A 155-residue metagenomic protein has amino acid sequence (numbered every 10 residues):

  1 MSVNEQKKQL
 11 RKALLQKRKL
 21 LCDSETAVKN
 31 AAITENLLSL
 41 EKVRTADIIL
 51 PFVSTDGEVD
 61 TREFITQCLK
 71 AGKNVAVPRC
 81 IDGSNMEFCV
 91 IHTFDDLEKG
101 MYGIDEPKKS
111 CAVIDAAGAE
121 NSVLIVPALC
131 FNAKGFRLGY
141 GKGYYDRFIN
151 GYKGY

Functional and structural regions predicted by a protein language model:
S2-E120: N-terminal active-site beta-alpha-beta segment that forms phosphate/nucleotide-binding and substrate-recognition loops
P107-C111, P127, G151: Mid-sequence acidic-hydrophobic segments that form the walls of catalytic/ligand-binding cavities or oligomerization
V113, G118-N121, V126-L138: Well-ordered alpha/beta subsegment
A128, K134-Y155: Membrane-associated lipid acylation/remodeling enzymes share a hydrophobic transmembrane-juxtamembrane segment
